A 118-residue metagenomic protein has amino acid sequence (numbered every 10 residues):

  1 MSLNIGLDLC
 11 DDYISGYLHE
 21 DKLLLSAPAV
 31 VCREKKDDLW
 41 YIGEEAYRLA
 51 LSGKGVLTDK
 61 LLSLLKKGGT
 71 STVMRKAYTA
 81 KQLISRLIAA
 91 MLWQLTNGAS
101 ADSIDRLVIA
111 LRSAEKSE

Functional and structural regions predicted by a protein language model:
S2-L9, V108: Short glycine-aspartate micro-motif
Y13-A110, E115-S117: Conserved phosphate-binding loops in N-terminal lobes of ATP-dependent enzymes of the actin/Hsp70/sugar-kinase
